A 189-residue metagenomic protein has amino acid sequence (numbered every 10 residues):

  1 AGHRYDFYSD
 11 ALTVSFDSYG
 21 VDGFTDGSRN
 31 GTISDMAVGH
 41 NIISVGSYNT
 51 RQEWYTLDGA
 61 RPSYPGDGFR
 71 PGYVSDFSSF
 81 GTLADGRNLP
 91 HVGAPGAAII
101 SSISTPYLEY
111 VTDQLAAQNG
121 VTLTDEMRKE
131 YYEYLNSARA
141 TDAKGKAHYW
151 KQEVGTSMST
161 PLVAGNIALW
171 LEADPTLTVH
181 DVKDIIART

Functional and structural regions predicted by a protein language model:
A1-T189: Loop-rich non-cytosolic ectodomains and luminal regions
